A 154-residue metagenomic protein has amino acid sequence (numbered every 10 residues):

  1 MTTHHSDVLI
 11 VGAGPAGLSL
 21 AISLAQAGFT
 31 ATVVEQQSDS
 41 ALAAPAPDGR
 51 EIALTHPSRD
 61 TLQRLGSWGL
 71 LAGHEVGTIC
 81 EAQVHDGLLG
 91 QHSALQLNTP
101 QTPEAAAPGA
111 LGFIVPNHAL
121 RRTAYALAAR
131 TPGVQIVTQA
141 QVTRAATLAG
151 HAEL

Functional and structural regions predicted by a protein language model:
M1-H5: A short, basic/flexible loop-to-alpha-helix module at the beginning of a structural domain
S6-V33: N-terminal Rossmann-like FAD-binding beta1-loop-alpha1 element of flavoenzymes
A21, L62, A124: Residue-level signal for inorganic ion chemistry
A25-R50: Glycine-rich FAD pyrophosphate-binding loop
T30-A31, W68, Q135: Residue-level detector of anion-binding/catalytic polar loops
A46-L89: N-terminal FAD cofactor-binding segment of flavoenzymes
H74-L154: Conserved N-terminal helical subregion
